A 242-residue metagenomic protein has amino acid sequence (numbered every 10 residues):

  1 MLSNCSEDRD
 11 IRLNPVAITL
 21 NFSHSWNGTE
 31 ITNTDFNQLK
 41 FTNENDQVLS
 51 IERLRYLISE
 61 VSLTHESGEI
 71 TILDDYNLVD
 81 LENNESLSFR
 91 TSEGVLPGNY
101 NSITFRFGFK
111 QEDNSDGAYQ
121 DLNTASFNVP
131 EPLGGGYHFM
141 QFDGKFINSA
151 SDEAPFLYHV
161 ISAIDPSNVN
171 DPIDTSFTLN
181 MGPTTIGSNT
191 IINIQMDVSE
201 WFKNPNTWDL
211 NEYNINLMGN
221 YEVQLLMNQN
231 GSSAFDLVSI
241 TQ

Functional and structural regions predicted by a protein language model:
L2-N4: C-terminal motif of bacterial Sec signal peptides marking the signal peptidase cleavage site
E7-Q242: A short, solvent-exposed, low-complexity linear motif enriched for acidic/polar residues with Pro/Gly/Ser/Thr
